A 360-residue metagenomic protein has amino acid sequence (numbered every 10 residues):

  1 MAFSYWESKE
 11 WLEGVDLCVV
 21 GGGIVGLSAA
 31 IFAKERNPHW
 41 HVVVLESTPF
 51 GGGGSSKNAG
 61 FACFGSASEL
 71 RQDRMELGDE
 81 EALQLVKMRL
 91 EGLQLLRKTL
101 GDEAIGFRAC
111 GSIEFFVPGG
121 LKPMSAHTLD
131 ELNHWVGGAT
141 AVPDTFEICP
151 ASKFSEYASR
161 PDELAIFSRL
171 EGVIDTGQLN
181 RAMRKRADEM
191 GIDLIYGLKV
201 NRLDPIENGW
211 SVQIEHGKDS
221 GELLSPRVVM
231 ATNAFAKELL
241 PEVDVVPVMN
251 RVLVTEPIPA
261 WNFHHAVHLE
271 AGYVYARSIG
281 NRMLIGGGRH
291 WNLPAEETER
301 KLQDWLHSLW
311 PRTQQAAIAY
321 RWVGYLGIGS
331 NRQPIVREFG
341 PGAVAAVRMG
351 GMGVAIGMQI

Functional and structural regions predicted by a protein language model:
M1-L17, E35-H41: Extreme N-terminal leader/targeting segments of oxidoreductases
L12-V15, H216-R227: Core beta-strand elements of the Rossmann-like FAD/NAD(P) dinucleotide-binding domain in flavoenzyme oxidoreductases
G21-L27, S47: Glycine-rich Rossmann-fold phosphate-binding loop(s) that bind the pyrophosphate of adenine dinucleotide cofactors
K34-K57: Glycine-rich FAD pyrophosphate-binding loop
S47, E103-A109, G221-P341, I356: Active-site substrate-recognition segment that forms the wall of the catalytic cavity or substrate channel
G53, K57-K87: Glycine-rich active-site loop/strand segments that organize a redox cofactor
S68-R74, K98-C110, E114-K185, M190 (+1 more regions): Flavin (FAD/FMN) cofactor-binding and adjacent substrate-gating region of FAD-dependent oxidoreductase domains
D193-S211: A conserved short coil-to-beta-strand element within the FAD-binding core of flavoproteins
